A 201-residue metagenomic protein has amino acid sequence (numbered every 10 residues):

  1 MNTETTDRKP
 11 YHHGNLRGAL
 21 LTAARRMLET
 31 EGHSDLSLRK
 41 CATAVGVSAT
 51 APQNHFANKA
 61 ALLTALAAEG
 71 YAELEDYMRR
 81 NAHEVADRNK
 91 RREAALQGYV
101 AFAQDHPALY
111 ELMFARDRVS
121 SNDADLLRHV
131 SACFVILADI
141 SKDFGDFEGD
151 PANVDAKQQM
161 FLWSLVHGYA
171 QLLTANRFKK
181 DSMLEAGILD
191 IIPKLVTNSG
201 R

Functional and structural regions predicted by a protein language model:
M1-N15, R26, V85: N-terminal intrinsically disordered/low-complexity leader segments
D7-N15, E31, A57, A61 (+7 more regions): Residues at secondary-structure transition points
R8, E69-A94, L127-L137, K142-D143: Amphipathic alpha-helical linker/stalk segments
A19, A23, M27-A61, A65: Helix-turn-helix
A65, R79-A108, A152, Q158-L162: Hydrophobic alpha-helical connector segments
A101, D105-D139, Q171, F178-D181: Short secondary-structure transition hinges
L112, D139, D143, L162-D181 (+1 more regions): Amphipathic C-terminal alpha-helical segment
S121-F147, A156-F161, A186-T197: Amphipathic alpha-helical packing segments from all-alpha helical-bundle domains
